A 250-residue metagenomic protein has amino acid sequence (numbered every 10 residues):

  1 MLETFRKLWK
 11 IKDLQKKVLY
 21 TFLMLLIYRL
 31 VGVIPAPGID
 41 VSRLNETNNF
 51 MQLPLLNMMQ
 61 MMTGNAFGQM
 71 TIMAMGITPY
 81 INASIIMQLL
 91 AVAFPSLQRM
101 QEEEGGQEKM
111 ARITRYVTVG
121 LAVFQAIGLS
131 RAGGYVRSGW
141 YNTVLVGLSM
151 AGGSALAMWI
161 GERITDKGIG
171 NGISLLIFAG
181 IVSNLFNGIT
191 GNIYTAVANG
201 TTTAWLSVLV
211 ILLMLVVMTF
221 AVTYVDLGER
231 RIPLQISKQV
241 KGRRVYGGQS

Functional and structural regions predicted by a protein language model:
M1-S250: N-terminal cationic and glycine-rich segments that engage phosphates or anionic surfaces
